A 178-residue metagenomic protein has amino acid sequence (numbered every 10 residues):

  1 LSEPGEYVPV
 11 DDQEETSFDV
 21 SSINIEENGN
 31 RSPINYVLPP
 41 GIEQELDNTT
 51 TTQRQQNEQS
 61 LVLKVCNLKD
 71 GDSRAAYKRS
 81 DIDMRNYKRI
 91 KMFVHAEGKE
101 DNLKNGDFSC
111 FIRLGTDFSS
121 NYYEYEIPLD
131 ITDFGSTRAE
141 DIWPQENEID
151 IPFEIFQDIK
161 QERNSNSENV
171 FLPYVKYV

Functional and structural regions predicted by a protein language model:
L1-V178: Extracellular/surface-associated beta-sandwich interaction domains
